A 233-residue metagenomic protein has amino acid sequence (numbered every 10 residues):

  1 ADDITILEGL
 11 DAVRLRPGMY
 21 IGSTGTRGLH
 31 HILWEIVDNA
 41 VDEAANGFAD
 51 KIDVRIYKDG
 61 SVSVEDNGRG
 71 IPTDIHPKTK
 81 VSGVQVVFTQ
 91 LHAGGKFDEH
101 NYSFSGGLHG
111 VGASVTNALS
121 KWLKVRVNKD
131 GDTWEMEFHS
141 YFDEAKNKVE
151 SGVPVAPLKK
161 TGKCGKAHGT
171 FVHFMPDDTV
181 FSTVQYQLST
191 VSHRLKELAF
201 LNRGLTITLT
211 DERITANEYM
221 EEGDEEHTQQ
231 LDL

Functional and structural regions predicted by a protein language model:
A1-W34, G83-F88: Bergerat-fold GHKL ATPase/HATPase_c domain
D2-D3, G60-G83, G94-L233: GHKL-type ATPase core
D11, L15, W34, D38 (+4 more regions): Solvent-exposed alpha-helical segments within well-ordered globular domains of core cellular machineries
A12-L15, M19, D42, N46 (+2 more regions): Conserved helix-loop functional segments at active or binding sites
R14-L15, S23-L33, G47-D50, K196 (+2 more regions): Bergerat-fold GHKL/Histidine-kinase-like ATPase
G25-L29, I56, L108: Secondary-structure capping and boundary motifs in well-ordered enzyme cores
R27-K51, G112-L119: Conserved ATP-binding N-box helix of the HATPase_c
K51-K58: Short beta-strand/loop element within the Bergerat-fold HATPase_c
